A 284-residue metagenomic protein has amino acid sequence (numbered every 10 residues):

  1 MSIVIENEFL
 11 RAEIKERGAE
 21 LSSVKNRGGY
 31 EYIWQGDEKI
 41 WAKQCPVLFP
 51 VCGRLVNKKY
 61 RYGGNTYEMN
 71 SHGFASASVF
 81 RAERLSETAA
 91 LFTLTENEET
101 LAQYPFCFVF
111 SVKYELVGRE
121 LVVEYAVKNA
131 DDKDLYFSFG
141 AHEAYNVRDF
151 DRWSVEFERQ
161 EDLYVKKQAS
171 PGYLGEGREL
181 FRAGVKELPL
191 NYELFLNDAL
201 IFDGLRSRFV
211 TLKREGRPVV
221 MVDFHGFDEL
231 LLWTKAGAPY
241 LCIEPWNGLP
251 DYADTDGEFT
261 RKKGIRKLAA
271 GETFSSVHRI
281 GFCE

Functional and structural regions predicted by a protein language model:
M1-Y62, T66-N70, R206-F227, E272-C283: Beta-strand-rich N-terminal accessory domains
I3, S22, A90, L121-V123 (+2 more regions): Hydrophobic residues embedded in beta-strands of well-ordered beta-sheets
I5, E96-F137, A141-R148: Acidic, contiguous internal or C-terminal segments within carbohydrate-active enzymes that form a structured patch used
V51-G53, F74-S78, P105-V109, S138 (+2 more regions): Short solvent-exposed loop/turn micro-motifs enriched in small/polar/acidic residues
N65-G118: Extended, loop-rich substrate-binding clefts of extracytoplasmic carbohydrate-active enzymes
E83-A90, E115-E120, V147-D149, K235-A238 (+1 more regions): A short, structured loop/turn motif at beta-sheet edges
D134-Y136, A144-H225: Active-site/ligand-binding surface loops and adjacent short beta/alpha elements that line catalytic pockets across
P218-E284: Active-site pocket scaffolds in enzymes
